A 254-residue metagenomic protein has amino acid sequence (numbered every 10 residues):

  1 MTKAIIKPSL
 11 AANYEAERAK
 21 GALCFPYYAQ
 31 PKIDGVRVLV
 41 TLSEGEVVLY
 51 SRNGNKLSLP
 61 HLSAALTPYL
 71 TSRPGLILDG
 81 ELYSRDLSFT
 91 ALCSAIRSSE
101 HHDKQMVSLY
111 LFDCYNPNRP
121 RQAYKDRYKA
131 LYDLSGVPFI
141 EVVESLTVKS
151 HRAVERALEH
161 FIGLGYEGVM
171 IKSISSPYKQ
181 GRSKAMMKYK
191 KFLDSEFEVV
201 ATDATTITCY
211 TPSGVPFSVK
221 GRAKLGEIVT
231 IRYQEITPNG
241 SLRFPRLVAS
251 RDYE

Functional and structural regions predicted by a protein language model:
M1-L23: Phosphate/adenylate-binding "loop-and-lid" substructures adjacent to NTP/NAD/dNTP-binding pockets in NTP-dependent
M1-T2, G136-L146: Short, basic, glycine/proline-bearing loop/turn elements
K3, S145-L193: Amphipathic alpha-helical
K7, Y27, L78, G168-K172: A short, Trp-centered hydrophobic/proline-enriched beta-strand micro-motif
A11-E17, T90-S94, K149-E155: Short, motif-level signal for alpha-helix interfacial/capping segments enriched in acidic residues and aromatics/proline
E17-P138, Y253: Covalent nucleotidyltransferase
Q30, V36-G80, G181-E254: Classical nucleotidyltransferase
G80-L82, L111-N116, E144-T147, S173-S175 (+2 more regions): Short, structured patches in soluble enzyme cores that scaffold and shape functional sites
